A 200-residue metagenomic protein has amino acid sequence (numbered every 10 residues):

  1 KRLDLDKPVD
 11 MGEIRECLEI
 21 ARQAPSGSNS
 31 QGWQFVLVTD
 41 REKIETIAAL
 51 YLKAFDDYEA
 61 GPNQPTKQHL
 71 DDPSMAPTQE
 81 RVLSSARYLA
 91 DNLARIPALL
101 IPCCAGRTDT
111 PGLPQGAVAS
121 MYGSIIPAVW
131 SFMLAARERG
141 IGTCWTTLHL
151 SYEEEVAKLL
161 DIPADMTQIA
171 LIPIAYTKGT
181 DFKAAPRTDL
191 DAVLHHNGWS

Functional and structural regions predicted by a protein language model:
K1, T167-S200: C-terminal helix-cap and adjacent tail motif
K1-E16: A short N-terminal beta-strand-loop micro-motif at the entrance of redox/enzyme domains
D4, Q34, G142-T146: Short catalytic-loop micro-motif centered on adjacent basic/acidic residues
C17-A21, A98-K158: Small-aliphatic-rich amphipathic alpha-helix that forms the alpha element of a beta-alpha
E19-Q23, L83-R87, V156-K158, G179-D181: Glycine-rich, charged/polar anion/phosphate-binding loops that engage phosphate groups from diverse ligands
A24-N29: Glycine-rich phosphate/pyrophosphate-binding beta-alpha loops
L37-I125: Glycine/small-residue-rich phosphate/adenosyl-binding loop
D56-H69, L160-K183: A glycine-rich helix N-cap at a beta->alpha junction
